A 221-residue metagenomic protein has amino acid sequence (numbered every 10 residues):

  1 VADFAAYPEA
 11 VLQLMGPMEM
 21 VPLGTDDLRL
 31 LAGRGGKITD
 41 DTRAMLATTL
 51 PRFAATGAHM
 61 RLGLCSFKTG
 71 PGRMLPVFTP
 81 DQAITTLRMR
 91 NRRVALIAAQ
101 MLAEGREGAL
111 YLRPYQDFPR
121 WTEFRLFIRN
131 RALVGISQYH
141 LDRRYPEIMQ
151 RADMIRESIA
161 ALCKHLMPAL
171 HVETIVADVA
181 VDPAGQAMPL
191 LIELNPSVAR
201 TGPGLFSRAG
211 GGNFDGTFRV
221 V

Functional and structural regions predicted by a protein language model:
V1-M167: Active-site nucleotide/adenylate-binding loops and adjacent lid/helix of ATP-dependent enzymes
G57, W121-E123, T174-V176, P189-L191: Extracellular structured ligand-interaction cores
Y111-P114, E123-F124, H171-A184: A short glycine-rich, hydrophobically flanked beta-strand micro-motif that places a catalytic Asp/Glu for divalent metal
R129, A180-D182, N195-S197: Structured beta-strand/turn binding interfaces of compact recognition modules in eukaryotic regulators
R156-C163, V176, M188-L191: Short amphipathic alpha-helical surface patches that serve as generic macromolecular interface elements
Q186-V221: C-terminal active-site "lid" helix and adjoining low-complexity regulatory extension at the edge of ATP-using catalytic
